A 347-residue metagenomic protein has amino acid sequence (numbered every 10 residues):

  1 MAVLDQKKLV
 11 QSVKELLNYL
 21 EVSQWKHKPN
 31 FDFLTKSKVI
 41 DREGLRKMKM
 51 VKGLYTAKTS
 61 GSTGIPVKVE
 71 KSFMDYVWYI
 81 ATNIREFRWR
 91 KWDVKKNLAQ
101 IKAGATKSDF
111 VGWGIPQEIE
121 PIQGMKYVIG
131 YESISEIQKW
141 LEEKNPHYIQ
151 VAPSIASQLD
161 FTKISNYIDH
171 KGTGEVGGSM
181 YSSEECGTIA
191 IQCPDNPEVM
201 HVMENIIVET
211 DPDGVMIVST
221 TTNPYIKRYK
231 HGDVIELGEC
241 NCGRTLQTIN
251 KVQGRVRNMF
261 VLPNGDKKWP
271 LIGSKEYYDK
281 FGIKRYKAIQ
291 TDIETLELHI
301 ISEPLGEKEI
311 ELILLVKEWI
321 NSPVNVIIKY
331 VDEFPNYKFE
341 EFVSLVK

Functional and structural regions predicted by a protein language model:
M1-K58, T63-N97, G104, Y148 (+2 more regions): Nucleotide 5′-phosphate-binding alpha/beta core
A2-K14, P121-K347: Active-site glycine/GP-rich loop and adjacent strand/helix microenvironment that borders small-molecule binding pockets
V51-K58, I101-S108, N250-M259: Short low-complexity stretches enriched in small and charged residues
P66, T106-S108, N223-Y225: Short, acidic Gly/Pro/Ser/Thr-rich loop/turn segments
V69, V77-A81, S108, V199-M200 (+1 more regions): Alpha-helix boundary/interfacial micro-motifs
K71-S72, K102, P153, Y181: Glycine-rich, histidine-containing beta strand-loop boundary motifs that form or position
I84-E118, G124-V128: Conserved AMP-binding loop of ANL adenylate-forming enzymes
